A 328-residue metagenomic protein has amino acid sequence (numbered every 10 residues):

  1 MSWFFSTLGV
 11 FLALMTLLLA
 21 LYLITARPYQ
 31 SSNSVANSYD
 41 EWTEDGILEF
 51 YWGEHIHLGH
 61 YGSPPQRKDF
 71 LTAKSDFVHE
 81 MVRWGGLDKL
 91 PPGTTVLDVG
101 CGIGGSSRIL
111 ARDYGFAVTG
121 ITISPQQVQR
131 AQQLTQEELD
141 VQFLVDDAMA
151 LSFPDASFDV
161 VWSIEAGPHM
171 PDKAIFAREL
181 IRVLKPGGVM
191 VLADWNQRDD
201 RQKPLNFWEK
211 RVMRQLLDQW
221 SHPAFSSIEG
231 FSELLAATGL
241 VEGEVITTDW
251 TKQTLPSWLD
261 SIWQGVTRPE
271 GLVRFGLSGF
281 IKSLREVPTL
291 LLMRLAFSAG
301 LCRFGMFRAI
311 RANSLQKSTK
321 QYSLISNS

Functional and structural regions predicted by a protein language model:
S2-F50: N-terminal auxiliary segments of SAM/dcSAM-dependent transferases
K68-P92: Conserved alpha-helix/loop element of class I SAM-dependent methyltransferases that forms part of the SAM/SAH-binding
L97, I103-A150: Class I SAM-dependent methyltransferase SAM/SAH-binding core
M149-V161: A short acidic, Gly/Pro-enriched loop at the edge of an enzyme's catalytic core that lines a small-molecule cofactor
V160-D172: A short SAM/SAH-binding and catalytic strip from SAM-dependent methyltransferases
A174-V189: A short glycine-rich, Lys/Arg-flanked "PGG" loop and its adjoining helix->strand segment in the class I
L192-D194: Acidic carboxylate diad motif detector
P204-L301: Substrate-binding/catalytic lobe of Class I Rossmann-like enzymes that use SAM or dcSAM, i.e., the mid-to-C-terminal
